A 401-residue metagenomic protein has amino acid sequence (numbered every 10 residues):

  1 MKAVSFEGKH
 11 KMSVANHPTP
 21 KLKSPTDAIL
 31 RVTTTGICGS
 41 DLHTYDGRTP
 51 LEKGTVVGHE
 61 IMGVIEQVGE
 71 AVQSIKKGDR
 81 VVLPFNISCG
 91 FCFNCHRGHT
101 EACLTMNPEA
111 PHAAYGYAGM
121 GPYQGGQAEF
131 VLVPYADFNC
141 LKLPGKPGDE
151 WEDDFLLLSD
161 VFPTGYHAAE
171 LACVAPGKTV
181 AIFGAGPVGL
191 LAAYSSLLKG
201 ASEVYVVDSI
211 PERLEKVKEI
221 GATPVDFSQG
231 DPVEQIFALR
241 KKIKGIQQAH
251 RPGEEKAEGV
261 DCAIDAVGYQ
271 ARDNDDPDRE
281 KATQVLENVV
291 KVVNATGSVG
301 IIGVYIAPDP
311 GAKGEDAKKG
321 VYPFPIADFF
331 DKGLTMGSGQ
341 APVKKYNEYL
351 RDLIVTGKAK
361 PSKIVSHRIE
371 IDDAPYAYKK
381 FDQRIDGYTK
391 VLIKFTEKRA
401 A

Functional and structural regions predicted by a protein language model:
P18-T35, D46-H96, E101, Y123-Q124 (+1 more regions): Glycine-rich beta-strand-centered segment in the early N-terminal region that forms part of a ligand/cofactor-binding
F91-F183: NAD(P)H dinucleotide-binding glycine-rich loop of Rossmann-like/cofactor-binding domains, especially the beta1-alpha1
A172-V174, K199, I220-G333, A400-A401: Glycine-rich cofactor phosphate-binding loops and adjacent beta1-alpha1 units of small-molecule cofactor enzyme domains
G189-L190: N-terminal Rossmann-fold NAD(P) dinucleotide-binding loop
S202-Y205: Short beta-strand element of Class I
D208: Conserved acidic E/D residue at the C-terminus of a beta-strand in Rossmann-like folds
R251-G253, D276, Q340-A401: C-terminal hydrophobic helical "lid"/dimerization subdomain of Rossmann-like NAD(P)H-dependent oxidoreductases
